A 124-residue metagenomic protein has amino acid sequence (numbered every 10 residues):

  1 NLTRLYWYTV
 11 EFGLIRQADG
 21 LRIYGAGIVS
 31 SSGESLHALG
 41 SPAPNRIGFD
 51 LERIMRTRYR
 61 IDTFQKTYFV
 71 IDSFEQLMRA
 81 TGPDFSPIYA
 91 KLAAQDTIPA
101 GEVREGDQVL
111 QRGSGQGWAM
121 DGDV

Functional and structural regions predicted by a protein language model:
N1-G115: Core of folded catalytic or high-affinity ligand/protein-binding domains in predominantly eukaryotic proteins
D123-V124: Acidic, serine/threonine-rich, charge-biased low-complexity segments in large eukaryotic scaffold/adaptor proteins
